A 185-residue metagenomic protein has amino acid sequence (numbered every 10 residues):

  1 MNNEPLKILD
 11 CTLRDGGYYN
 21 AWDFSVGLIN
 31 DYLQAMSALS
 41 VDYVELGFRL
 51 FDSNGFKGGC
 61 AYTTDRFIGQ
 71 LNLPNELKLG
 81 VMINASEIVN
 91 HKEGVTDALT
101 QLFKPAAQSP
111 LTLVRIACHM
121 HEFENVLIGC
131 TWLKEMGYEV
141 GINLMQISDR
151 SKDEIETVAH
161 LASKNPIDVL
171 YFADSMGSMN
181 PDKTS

Functional and structural regions predicted by a protein language model:
M1-D15: N-terminal amphipathic alpha-helix/helix-capping segment at the start of soluble metabolic enzymes
M1-N3, R150, T157, D182-S185: Metal-centered catalytic cores of metalloenzymes
G16, M36, V114, L170: Conserved, mostly hydrophobic/aromatic
Y19: Metallocofactor- and cofactor-centric catalytic cores in central/energy metabolism, strongly enriched
L28-V41: Alpha-helical scaffold segments that flank or form the walls of functional sites
Y43, F48-V158: Active-site beta->alpha loop and helix N-cap motifs at the rims of alpha/beta catalytic domains
D153-A162, P166, M179: Ligand-binding grooves and catalytic loops that recognize ribose/phosphate and carbohydrate rings, and esterified lipid
V169-S185: Catalytic alpha/beta core domains of metabolic enzymes, predominantly
